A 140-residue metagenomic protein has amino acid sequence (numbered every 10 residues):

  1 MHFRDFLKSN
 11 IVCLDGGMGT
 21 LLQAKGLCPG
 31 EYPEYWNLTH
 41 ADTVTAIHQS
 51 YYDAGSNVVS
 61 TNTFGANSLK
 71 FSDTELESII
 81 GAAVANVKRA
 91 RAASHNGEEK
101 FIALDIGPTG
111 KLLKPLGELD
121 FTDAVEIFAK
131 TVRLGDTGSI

Functional and structural regions predicted by a protein language model:
M1-I140: Domain-level signal for soluble alpha/beta catalytic cores
